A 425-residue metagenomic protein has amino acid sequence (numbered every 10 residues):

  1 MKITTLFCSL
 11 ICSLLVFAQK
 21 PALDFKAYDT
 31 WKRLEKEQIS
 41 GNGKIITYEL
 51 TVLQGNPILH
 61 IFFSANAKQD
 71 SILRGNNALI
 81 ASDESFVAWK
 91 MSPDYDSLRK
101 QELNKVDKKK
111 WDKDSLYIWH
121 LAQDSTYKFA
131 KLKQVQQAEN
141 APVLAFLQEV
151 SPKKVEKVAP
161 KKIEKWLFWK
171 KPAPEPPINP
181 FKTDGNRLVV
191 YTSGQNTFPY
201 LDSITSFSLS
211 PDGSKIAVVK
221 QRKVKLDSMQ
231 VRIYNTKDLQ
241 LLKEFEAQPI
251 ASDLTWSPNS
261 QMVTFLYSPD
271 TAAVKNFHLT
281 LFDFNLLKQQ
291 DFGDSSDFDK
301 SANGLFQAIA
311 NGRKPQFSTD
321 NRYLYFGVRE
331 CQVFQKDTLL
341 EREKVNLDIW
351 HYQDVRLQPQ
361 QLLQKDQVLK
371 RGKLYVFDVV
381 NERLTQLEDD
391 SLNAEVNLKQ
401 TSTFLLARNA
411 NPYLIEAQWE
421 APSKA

Functional and structural regions predicted by a protein language model:
M1-L23: Bacterial Sec-dependent N-terminal signal peptides
Q19-A425: Beta-propeller folds
